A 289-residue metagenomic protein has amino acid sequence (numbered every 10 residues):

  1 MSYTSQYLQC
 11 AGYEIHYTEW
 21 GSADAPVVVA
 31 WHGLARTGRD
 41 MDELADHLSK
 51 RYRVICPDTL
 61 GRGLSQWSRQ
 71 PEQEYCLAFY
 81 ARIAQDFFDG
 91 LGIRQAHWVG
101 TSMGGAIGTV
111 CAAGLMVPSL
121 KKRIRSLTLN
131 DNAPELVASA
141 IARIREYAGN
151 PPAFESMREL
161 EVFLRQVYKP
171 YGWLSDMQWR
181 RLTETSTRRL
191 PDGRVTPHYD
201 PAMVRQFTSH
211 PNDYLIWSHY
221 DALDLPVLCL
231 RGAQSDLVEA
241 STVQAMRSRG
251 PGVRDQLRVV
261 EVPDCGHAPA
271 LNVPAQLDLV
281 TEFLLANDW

Functional and structural regions predicted by a protein language model:
M1-V29, K50-Y52, I93-R94, R258 (+1 more regions): Alpha/beta-hydrolase fold catalytic core
Y13, E43, C56-V99, A113 (+1 more regions): Active-site loop/oxyanion-hole signature of alpha/beta-hydrolase fold enzymes
Y13-W67: Conserved HGGG/HGGXW glycine-rich cap/lid loop of the alpha/beta-hydrolase fold
D40-D42, S65-E72, S139-A140, A240-S241 (+1 more regions): Conserved catalytic-core motifs of eukaryotic protein kinase domains, centered on the activation segment
R94-A138: Conserved hydrolase catalytic core segment
V162-L228: Alpha/beta-hydrolase
D224-C265: Conserved loop-alpha-helix segment in the C-terminal half of the alpha/beta-hydrolase fold that carries the catalytic
C265-P274: Catalytic histidine-centered segment of alpha/beta-hydrolase-like enzymes
